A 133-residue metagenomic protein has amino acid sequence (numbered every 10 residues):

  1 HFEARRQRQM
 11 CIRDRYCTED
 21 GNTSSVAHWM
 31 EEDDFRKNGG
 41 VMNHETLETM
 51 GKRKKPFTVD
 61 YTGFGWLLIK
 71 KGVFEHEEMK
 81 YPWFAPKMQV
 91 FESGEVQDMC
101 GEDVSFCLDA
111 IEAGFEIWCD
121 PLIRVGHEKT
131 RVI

Functional and structural regions predicted by a protein language model:
H1-R8: Single conserved hydrophobic/aromatic residue that forms the stacking wall/gate of nucleotide- or nucleobase-binding
R8-C11, C107: Disulfide-bonded cysteines in secreted/extracellular proteins and peptides
R13, L68, W118-D120: A structural signal for short, well-ordered beta-strand segments and their strand-loop junctions that often border
R13-E32: Short beta-strand-to-loop element that shapes/binds the nucleotide-sugar donor at the catalytic cleft/hinge
E32-R53: Surface-exposed acidic, glycine/proline-enriched linker/cap segments that occur as 15-30-residue helix-coil
G51-K71, M99: A recurrent flexible, glycine/aromatic-enriched loop bordering the glycosyltransferase active site that acts as
T58, K80-A85, Q89-H127, V132-I133: Catalytic donor-sugar/metal-binding loop of nucleotide-sugar-dependent glycosyltransferases
I69, V73-F74, V125: A generic structural signal for short hydrophobic patches within well-formed alpha-helices
